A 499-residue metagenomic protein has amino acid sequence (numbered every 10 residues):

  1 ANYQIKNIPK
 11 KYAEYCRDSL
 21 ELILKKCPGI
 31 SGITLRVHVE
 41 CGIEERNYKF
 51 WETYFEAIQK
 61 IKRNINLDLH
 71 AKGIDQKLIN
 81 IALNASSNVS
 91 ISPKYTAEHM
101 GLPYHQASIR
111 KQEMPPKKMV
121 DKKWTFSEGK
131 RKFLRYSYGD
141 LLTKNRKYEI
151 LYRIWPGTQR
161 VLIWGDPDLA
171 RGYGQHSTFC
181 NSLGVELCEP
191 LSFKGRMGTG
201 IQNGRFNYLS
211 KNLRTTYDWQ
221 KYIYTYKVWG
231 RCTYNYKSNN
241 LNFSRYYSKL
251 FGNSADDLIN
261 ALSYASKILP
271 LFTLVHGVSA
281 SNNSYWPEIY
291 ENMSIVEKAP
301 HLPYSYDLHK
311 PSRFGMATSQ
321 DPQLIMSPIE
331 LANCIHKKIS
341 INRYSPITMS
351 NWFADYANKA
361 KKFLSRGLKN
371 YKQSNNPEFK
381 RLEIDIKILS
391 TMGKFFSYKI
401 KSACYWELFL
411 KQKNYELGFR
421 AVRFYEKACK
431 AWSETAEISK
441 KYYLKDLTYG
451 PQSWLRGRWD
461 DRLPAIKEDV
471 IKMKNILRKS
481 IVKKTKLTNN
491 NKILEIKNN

Functional and structural regions predicted by a protein language model:
N2-G277, N282-K298, K310: Catalytic-core regions of glycoside hydrolase
E189, F193-R458, R462, D469 (+3 more regions): C-terminal non-catalytic alpha-helical accessory regions
N490-N498: Charge-dense, extended regions
